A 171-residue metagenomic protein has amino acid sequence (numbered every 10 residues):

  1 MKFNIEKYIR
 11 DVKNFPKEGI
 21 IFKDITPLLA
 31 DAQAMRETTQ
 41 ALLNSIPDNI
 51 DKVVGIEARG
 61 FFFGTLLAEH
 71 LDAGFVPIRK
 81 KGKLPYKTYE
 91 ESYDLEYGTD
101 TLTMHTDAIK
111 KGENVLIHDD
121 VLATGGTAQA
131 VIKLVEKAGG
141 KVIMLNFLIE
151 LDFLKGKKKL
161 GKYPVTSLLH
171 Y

Functional and structural regions predicted by a protein language model:
M1-Y171: PRPP-associated nucleotide enzymes
